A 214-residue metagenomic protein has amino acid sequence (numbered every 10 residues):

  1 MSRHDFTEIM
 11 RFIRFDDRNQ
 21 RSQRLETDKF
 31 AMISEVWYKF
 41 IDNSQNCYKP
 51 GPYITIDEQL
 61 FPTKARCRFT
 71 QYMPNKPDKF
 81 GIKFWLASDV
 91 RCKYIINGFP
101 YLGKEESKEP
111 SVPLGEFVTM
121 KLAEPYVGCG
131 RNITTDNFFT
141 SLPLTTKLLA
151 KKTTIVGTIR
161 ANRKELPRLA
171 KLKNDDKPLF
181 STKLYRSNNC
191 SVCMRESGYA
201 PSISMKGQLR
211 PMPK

Functional and structural regions predicted by a protein language model:
M1-K214: Acidic, contiguous segments within the catalytic cores of piggyBac-derived transposases
